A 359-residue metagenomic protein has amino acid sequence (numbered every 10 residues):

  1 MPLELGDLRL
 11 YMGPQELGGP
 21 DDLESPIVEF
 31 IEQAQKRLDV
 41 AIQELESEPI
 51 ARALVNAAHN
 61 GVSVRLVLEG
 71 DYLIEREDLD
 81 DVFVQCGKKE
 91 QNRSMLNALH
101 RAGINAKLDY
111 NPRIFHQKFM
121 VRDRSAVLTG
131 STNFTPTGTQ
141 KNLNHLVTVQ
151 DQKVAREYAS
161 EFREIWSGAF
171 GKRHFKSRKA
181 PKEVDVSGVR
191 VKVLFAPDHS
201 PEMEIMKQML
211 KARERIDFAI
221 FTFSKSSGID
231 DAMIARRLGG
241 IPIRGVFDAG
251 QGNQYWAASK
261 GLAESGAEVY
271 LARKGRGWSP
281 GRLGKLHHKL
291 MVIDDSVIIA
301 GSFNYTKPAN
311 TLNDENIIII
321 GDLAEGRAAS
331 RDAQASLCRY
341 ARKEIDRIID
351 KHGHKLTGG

Functional and structural regions predicted by a protein language model:
M1-V28, P49-V127, T132, P136-A169 (+3 more regions): PLD/PLD-like phosphodiesterase catalytic module centered on the HKD motif
G18-D21, L194-M203, T222-S226: A general structural motif
E24, V28-Q35, E46, P201-R215 (+1 more regions): Secondary-structure "cap/kink" motif recognition
K36-R37, A41-A51: N-terminal carbohydrate-binding/catalytic regions of secreted carbohydrate-active enzymes
I42, P197, I220-F221, F247: Small/polar loops that bind or transfer phosphate-bearing groups
K172-V186, R190: Long, charged amphipathic helices and adjacent flexible linkers at domain junctions
R190-L194, F218: Surface-exposed cleft-lining segments at the edges of enzyme active sites
